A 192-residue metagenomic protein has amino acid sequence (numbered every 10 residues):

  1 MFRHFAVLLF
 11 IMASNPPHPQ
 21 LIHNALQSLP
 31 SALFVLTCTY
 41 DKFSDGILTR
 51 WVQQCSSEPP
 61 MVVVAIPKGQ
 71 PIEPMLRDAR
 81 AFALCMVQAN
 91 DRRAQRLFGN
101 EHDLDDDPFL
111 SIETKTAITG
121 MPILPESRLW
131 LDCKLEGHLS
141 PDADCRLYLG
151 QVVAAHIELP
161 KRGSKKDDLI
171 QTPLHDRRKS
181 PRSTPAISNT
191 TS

Functional and structural regions predicted by a protein language model:
F2-F5, F10: Aromatic (phenylalanine/tyrosine) cluster motif
L9-S192: Basic, polyanion-binding surface patches
